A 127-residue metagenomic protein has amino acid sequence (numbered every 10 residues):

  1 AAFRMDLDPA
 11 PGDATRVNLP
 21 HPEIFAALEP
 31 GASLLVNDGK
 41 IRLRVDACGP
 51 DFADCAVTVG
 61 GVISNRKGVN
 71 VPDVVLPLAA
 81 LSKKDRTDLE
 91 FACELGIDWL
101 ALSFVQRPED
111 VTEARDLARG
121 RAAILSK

Functional and structural regions predicted by a protein language model:
A1-K127: Non-catalytic helical/linker scaffolds that mediate oligomerization, partner binding, and domain coupling around large
